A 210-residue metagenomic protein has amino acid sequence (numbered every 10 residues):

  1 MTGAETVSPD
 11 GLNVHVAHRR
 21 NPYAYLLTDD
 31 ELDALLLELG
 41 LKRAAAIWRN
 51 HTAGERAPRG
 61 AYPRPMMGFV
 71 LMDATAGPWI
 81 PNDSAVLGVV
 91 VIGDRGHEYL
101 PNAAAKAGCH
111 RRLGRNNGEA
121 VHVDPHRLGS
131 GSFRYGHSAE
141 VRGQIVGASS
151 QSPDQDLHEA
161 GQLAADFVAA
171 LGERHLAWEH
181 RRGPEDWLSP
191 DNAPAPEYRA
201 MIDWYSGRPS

Functional and structural regions predicted by a protein language model:
V7, R56, S84, V89 (+4 more regions): Compositionally biased, low-complexity repeat tracts
G11-G54, G143-S210: Juxtadomain coupling helices with adjacent low-complexity linkers
W48-P125: Structured interaction and signal-relay segments at domain junctions
R115-Q162: Sensory/regulatory domains in signal-transduction proteins
